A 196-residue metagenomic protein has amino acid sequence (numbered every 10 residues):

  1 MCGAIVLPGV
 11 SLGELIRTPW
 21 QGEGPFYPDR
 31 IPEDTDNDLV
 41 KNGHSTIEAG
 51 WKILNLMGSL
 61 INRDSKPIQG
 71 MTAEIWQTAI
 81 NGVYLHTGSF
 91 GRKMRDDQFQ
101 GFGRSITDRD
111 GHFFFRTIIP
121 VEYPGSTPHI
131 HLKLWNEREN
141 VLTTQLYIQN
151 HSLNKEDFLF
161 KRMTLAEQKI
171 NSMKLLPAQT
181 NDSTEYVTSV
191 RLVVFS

Functional and structural regions predicted by a protein language model:
M1-L12: N-terminal export signals
L12-L176, N181-S196: Beta-strand-dominated extracellular/periplasmic modules and repeats in secreted or surface-exposed proteins
